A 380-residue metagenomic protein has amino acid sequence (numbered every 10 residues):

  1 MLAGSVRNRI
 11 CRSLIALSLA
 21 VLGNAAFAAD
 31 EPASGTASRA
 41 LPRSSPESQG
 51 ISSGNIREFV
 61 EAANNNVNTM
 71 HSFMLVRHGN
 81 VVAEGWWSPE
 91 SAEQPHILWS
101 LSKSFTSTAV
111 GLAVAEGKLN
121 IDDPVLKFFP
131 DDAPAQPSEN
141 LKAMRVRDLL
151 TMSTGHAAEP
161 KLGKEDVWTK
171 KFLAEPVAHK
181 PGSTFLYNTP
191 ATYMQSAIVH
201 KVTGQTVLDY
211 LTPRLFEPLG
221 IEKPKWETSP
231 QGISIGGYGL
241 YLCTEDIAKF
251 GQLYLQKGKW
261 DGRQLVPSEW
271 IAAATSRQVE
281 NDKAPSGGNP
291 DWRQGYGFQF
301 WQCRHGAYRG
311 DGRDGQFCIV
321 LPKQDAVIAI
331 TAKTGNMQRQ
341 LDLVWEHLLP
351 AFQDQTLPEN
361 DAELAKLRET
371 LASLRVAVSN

Functional and structural regions predicted by a protein language model:
L2-I15: Bacterial N-terminal signal peptides that target proteins for export
R12-N24: Bacterial N-terminal signal peptides
V60-E90, I319, D325-A329: A short, well-structured edge-of-sheet supersecondary motif
G79, H96-D122, L149, Q195-V199 (+1 more regions): Active-site SXXK
I97, E116-T154, A174, T203-Y238 (+1 more regions): Active-site helix/loop module of the DD-peptidase/beta-lactamase fold, centered on the serine-lysine SxxK catalytic
M194-I198, Y238-K259, Q316-K333: Active-site-proximal alpha-helical segments within enzyme catalytic domains
I221-K223, A272-V327: Active-site Gly/Thr loop motif
Q338-N380: Short, gly/Ser/Thr-rich active-site loops of penicillin-recognizing serine hydrolases
